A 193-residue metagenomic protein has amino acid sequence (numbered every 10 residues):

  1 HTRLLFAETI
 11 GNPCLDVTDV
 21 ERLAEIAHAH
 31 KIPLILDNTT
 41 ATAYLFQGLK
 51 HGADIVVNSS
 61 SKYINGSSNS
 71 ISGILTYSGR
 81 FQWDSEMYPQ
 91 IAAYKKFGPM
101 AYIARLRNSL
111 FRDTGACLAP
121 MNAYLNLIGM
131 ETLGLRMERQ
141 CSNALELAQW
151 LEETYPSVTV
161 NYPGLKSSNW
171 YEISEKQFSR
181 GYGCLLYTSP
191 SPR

Functional and structural regions predicted by a protein language model:
H1-E153, N161: Conserved PLP-enzyme active-site core in the AAT-like
M121, Y155, S179-G183: Short gly/pro-enriched beta-turn/loop segments at secondary-structure junctions
L145, N161-L186: Conserved glycine-rich beta-strand-loop-beta hairpin in the small C-terminal domain of fold type I
Y187-P192: Conserved small/polar residues in nucleotide/adenosyl-binding loops
